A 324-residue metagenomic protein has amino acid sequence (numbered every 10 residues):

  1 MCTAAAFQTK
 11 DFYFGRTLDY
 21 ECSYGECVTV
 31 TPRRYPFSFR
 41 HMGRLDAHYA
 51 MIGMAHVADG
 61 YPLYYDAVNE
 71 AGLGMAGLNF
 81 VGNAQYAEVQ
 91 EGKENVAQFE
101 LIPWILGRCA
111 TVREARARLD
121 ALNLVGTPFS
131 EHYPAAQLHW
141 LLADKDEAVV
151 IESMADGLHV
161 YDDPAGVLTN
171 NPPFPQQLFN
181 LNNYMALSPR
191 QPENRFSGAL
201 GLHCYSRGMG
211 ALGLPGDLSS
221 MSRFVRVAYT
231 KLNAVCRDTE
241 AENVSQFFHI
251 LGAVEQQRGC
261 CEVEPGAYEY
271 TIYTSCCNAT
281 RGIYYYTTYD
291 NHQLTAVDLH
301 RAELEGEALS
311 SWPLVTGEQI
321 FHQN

Functional and structural regions predicted by a protein language model:
M1-E94, G126, S311-V315, H322-N324: A contiguous strand-loop segment
M1-Y13, Y49, P128-S130, A135-A136 (+2 more regions): C-terminus-biased signal that marks the final domain/tail of proteins
G15, A76-L78, I151-E152, Y285-T287: Beta-strand residues in well-ordered beta-sheet regions across diverse protein folds
Y20-S23, V81-N83, D156-H159, G166 (+1 more regions): Short, surface-exposed beta-strand-loop junctions and turns on beta-sheet-rich folds
V28, V68, V149-S153, S275: Broad, structure-driven detector of short, well-ordered beta-strand segments within folded domains
G92-P128, E240-H249: Proteins synthesized as precursors that undergo proteolytic processing into mature forms
A121-H159: Catalytic cofactor-binding cores of redox enzymes
